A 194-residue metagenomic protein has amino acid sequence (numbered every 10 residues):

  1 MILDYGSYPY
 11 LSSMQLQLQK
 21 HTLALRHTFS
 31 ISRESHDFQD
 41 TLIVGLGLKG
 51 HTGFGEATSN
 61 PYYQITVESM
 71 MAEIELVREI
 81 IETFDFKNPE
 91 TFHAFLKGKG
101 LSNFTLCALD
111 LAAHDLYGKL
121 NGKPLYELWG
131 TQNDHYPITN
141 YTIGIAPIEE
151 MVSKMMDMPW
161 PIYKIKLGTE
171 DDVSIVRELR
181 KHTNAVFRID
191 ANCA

Functional and structural regions predicted by a protein language model:
M1-L3: Short polybasic linear motifs
Y5-D37: Short, Gly/Pro- and small/polar-rich lid/capping loops
S13, L18, L46-L120: Metal- or metallocofactor-binding catalytic centers and their adjacent structured scaffolds across diverse enzyme
D37-V44: Short catalytic helix/loop segments, enriched in acidic residues and glycine and frequently bearing histidine
V44-L46, I165: Preference for bulky hydrophobic residues occupying beta-strand positions in well-ordered beta-sheet regions
L125-A194: Metal-dependent enolase-superfamily TIM-barrel catalytic cores that perform enediolate-based chemistry
